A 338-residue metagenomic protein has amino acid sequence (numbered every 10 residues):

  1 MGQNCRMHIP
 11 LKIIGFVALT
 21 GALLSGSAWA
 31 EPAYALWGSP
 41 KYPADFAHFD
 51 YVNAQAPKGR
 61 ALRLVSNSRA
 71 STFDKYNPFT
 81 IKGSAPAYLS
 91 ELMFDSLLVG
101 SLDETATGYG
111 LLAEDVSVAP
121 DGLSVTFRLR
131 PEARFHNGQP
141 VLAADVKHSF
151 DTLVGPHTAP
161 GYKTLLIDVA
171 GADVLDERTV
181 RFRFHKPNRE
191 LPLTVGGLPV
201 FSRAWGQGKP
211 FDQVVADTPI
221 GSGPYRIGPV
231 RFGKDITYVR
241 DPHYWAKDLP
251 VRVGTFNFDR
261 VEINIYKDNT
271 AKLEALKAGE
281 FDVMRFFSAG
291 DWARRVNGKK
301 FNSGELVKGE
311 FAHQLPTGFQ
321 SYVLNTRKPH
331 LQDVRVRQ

Functional and structural regions predicted by a protein language model:
H8, R128, Y162-G206, P224-R231 (+1 more regions): Surface-exposed binding/hinge segments that line and control ligand-binding clefts or catalytic entry sites
I14-S25: Bacterial N-terminal signal peptides
A30-D121, D151, I220: N-terminal lobe/hinge region of extracytoplasmic solute-binding protein
P32-A33, R60-S68, E114, S124-T126 (+5 more regions): Short, well-ordered beta-strand elements
V52-P57, F79-Y88, D115-A159, L175 (+4 more regions): Aromatic- and charge-enriched surface segment that lines or borders ligand/interaction sites
R63, L142-S149, E177-R183, G223-P224 (+3 more regions): Alpha-helical secondary-structure segments
G83, L89-E104, V195-E262, T270-A271: Gly/Pro-rich hinge or "lid" segments in bacterial periplasmic/extracellular proteins
A172, G228-V239, N264-L331, R335: Extracellular/periplasmic solute-recognition and catalytic clefts
